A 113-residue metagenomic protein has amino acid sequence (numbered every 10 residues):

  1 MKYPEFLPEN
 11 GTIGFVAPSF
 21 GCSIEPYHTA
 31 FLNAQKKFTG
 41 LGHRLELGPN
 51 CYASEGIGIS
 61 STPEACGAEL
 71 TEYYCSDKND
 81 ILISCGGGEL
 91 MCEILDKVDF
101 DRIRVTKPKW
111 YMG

Functional and structural regions predicted by a protein language model:
M1-K78: ATP/NTP phosphate-donor binding region
E25-Y27, L82, I94, T106: Short linear functional motifs in flexible/disordered or boundary regions
H28-A30, D96-D99: Short, glycine/charged-enriched secondary-structure capping and boundary segments
K37, I59-S61, C92, D96 (+1 more regions): Charge-rich, low-complexity amphipathic helices in intrinsically disordered tails/linkers adjacent to domains
L45-P49, I83-C85, Y111-G113: General beta-strand structural signal in soluble alpha/beta enzymes
I57-S61, G86, Y111: Short coil/turn segments at secondary-structure boundaries
G67-V98: Long, hydrophobic/aromatic-enriched structural stretches that serve as scaffold segments
V98-G113: Short, acidic/small-residue loops that bind anionic groups at enzyme active sites
